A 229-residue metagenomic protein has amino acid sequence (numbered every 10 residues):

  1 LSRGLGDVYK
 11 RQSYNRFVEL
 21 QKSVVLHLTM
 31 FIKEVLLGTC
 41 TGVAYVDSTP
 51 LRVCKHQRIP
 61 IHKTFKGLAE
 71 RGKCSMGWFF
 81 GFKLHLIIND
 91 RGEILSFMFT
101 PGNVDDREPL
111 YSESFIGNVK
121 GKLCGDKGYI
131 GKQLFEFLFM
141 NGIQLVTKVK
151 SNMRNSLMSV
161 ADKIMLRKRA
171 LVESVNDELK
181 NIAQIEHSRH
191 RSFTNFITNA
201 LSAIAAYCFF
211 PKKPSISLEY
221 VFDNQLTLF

Functional and structural regions predicted by a protein language model:
L1-Y9: Single conserved hydrophobic/aromatic residue that forms the stacking wall/gate of nucleotide- or nucleobase-binding
R3, K33-S151, I204: Polybasic low-complexity intrinsically disordered regions
R16-T39: Short, basic alpha-helical nucleic acid-contact segments in DNA-binding proteins and DNA transaction factors
L20, V24-L28, V104-D105, K150-N155: Short, motif-level signal for alpha-helix interfacial/capping segments enriched in acidic residues and aromatics/proline
C74-G77, R189-A200: Structural motif
G121-C124, F137-G142, I197, L201-F229: Anion-binding and metal-coordination hotspots
K122, K127-T194: Helix-centered, glycine/charged polyanion-binding patches within enzymatic domains that contact phosphate-containing
